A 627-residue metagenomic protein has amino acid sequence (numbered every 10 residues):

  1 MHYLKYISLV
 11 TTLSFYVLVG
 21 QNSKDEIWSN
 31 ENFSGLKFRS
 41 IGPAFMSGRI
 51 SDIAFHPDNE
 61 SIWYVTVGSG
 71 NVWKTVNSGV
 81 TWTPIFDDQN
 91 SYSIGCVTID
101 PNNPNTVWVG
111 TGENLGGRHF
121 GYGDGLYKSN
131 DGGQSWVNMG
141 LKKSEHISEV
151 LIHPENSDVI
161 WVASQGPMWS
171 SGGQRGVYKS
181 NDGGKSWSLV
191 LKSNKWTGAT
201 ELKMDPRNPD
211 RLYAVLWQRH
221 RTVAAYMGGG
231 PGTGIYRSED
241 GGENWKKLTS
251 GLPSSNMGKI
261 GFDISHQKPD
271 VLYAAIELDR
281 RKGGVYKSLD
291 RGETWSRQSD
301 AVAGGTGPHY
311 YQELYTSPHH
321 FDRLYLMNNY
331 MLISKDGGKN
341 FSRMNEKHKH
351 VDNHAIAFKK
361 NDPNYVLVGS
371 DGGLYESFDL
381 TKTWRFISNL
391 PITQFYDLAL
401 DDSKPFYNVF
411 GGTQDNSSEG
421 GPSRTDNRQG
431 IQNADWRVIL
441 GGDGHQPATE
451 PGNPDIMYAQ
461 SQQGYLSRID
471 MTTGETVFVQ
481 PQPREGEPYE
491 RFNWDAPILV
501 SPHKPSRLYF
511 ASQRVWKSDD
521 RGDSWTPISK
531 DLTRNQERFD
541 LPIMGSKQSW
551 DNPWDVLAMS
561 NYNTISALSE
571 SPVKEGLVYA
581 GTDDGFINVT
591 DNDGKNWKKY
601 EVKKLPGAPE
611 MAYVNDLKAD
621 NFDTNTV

Functional and structural regions predicted by a protein language model:
M1-K24: Bacterial Sec-dependent N-terminal signal peptides
Q21-V627: Beta-propeller blade termini and top-face loops
